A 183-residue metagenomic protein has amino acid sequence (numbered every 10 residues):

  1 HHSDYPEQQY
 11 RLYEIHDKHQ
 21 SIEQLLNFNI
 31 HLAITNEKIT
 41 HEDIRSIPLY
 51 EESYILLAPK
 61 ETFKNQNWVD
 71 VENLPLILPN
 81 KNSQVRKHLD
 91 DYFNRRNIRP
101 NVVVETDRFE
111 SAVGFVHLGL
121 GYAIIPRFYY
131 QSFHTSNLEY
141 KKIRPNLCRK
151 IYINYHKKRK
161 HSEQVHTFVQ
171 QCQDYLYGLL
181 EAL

Functional and structural regions predicted by a protein language model:
H1-E42, T106: Central regulatory/effector-binding core of bacterial HTH transcription factors
H2, R45-P48, N67-V69, N94 (+1 more regions): Short secondary-structure boundary/capping segments
E14-I15, L78-P79, E105, A123 (+1 more regions): Active-site-adjacent beta-strand anchor residues
D17-S21, L26, T35-N36, V85-E139: Hydrophobic hinge/microswitch elements
H41-E52, G114-K158: Beta-alpha-beta core module
H41-K81: Flexible hinge/capping segments at coil-to-helix
P75-R96, H161-H166, L179-L183: Secondary-structure junction motif
Y140-L183: A late-sequence structural motif
